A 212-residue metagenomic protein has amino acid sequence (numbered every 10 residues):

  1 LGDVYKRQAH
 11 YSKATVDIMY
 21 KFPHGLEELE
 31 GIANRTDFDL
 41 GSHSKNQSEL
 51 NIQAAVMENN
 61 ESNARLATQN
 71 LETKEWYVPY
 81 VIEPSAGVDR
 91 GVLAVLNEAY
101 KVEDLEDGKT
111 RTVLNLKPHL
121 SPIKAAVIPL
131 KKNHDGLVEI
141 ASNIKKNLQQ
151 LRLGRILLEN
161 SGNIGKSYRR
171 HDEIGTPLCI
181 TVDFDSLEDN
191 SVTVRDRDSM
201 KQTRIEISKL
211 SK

Functional and structural regions predicted by a protein language model:
D3-K212: NTP/phosphate- and nucleic-acid-binding module
